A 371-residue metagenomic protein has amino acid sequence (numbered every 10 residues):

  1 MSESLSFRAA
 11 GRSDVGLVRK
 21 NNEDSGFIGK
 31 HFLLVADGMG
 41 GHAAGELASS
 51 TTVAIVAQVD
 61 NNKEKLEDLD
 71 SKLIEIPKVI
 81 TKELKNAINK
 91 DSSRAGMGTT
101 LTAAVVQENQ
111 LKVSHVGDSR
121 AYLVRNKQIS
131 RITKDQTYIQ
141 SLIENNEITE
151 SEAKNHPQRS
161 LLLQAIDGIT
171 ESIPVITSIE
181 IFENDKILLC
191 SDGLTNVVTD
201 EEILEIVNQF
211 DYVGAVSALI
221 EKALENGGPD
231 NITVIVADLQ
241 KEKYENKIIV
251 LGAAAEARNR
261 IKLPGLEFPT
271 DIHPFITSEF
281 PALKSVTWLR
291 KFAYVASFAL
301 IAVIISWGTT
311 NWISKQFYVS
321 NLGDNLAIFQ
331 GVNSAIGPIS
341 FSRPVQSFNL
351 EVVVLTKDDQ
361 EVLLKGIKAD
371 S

Functional and structural regions predicted by a protein language model:
M1-A296, L300: PP2C/PPM-type serine/threonine phosphatase catalytic domain
L5-A10, K315-F317, D324: Short structural boundary motif marking the start of a folded domain
S119, G193, K315, N325-L326: Loop/turn residues immediately N-terminal
A299, V303-W307: Alpha-helical transmembrane segments
S306-N321: Aromatic-capped interface at the extracytoplasmic side of an N-terminal signal-anchor transmembrane helix
S320-I339: Short extracytoplasmic/periplasmic juxtamembrane "stem" segments immediately C-terminal to an N-terminal membrane anchor
I336-S371: Extracytoplasmic/periplasmic/luminal assembly and interaction segments in envelope/secretory/respiratory proteins
